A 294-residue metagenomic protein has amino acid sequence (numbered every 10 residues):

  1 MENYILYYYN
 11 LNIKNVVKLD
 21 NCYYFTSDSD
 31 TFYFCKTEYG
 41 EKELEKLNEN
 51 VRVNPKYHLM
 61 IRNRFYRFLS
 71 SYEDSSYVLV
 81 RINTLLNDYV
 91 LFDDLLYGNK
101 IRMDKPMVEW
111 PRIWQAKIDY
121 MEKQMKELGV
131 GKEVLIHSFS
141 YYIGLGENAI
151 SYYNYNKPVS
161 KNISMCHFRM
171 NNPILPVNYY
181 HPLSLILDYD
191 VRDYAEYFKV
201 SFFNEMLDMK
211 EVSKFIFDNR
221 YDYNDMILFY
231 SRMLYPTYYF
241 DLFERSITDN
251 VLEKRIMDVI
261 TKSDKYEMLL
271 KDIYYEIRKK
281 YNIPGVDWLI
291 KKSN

Functional and structural regions predicted by a protein language model:
E2-S29, E38-Y39: ATP-binding glycine-rich phosphate-binding loop
N15, E38, K105-C166, D272 (+1 more regions): ATP-dependent phospho-/nucleotidyl transfer catalytic cores
T26, M60, S151-Y194: Active-site acidic catalytic loop and adjacent metal/ATP-binding pocket of ATP-dependent phosphoryl transfer enzymes
T26-M103: ATP-binding pocket architecture of kinase catalytic cores
Y72-D88, I118-L128, Y197, Y235-V259: A glycine-centered beta->alpha junction motif in the catalytic cores of kinase/phosphotransferase enzymes
P176-Y221: Active-site Asp-x-Gly
L228-Y235: Central hydrophobic cores of alpha-helical transmembrane segments in multi-pass integral membrane proteins
Y239-N294: ATP/Mg2+ or Mg2+-diphosphate-binding catalytic cores that bind nucleotide phosphates or diphosphates via glycine-rich
